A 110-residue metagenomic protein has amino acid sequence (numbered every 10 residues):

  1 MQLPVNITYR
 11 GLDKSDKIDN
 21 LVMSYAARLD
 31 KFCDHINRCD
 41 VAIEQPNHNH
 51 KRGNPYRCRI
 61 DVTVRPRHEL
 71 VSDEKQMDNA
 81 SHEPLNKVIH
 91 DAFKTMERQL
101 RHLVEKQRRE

Functional and structural regions predicted by a protein language model:
M1-E110: N-terminal, polar/charged subdomain of small-to-medium soluble alpha/beta proteins
